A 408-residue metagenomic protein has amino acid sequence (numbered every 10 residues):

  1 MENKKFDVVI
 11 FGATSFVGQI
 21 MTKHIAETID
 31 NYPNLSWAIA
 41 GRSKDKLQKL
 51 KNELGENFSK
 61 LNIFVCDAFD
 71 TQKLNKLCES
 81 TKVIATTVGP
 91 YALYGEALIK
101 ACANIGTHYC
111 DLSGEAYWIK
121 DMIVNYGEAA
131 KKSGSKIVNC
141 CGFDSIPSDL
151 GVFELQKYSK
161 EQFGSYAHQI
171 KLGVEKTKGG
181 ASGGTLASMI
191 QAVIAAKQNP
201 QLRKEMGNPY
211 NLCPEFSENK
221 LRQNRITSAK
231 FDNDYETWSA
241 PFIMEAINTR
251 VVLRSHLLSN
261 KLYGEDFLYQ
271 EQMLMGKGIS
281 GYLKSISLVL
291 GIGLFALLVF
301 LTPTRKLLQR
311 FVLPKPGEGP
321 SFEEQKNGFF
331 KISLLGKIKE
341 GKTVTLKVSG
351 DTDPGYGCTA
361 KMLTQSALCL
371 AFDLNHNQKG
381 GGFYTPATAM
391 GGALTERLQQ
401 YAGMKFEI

Functional and structural regions predicted by a protein language model:
V8-E27: N-terminal Rossmann NAD(P)H-binding glycine-rich loop of SDR-like oxidoreductase domains
N31-K46: Conserved glycine-rich Rossmann-like NAD(P)H-binding loop of the short-chain dehydrogenase/reductase
L54-D70: Rossmann-fold cofactor-recognition segment
V65-S80, T87-L93: Conserved Rossmann-fold cofactor-binding substructure of NAD(P)-dependent oxidoreductases
C78-T87, I99, Y109-C110: N-terminal Rossmann-like NAD(P) cofactor-binding module of classical short-chain dehydrogenase/reductase
P90, A101-I119: ADP-ribose/adenylate-binding Rossmann-like module
S113-S135: Rossmann-fold NAD(P)-binding glycine/threonine-rich loop
G134, K157-I408: C-terminal catalytic/substrate-binding lobe primarily of soluble NAD(P)-dependent oxidoreductases
